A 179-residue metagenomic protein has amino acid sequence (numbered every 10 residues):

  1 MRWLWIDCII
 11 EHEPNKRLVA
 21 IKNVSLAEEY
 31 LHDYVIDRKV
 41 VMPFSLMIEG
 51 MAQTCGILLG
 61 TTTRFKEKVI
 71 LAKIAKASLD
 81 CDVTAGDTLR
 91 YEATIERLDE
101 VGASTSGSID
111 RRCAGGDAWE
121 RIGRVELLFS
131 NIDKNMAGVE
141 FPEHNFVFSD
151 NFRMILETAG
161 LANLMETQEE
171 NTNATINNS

Functional and structural regions predicted by a protein language model:
M1-M42, E170-S179: Catalytic strand-loop segment that frames the active site of acyl-thioester-processing enzymes
W3-W5, L89, A103: Hydrophobic core residues within well-ordered beta-strands of beta-rich domains
D7-I10, A75, D80, T94-E96 (+1 more regions): Conserved positions in beta-strands of structured domains
R17, I36-T63: Short, well-structured hydrophobic secondary-structure segments
K22, E92-I95: Short, hydrophobic/aromatic-enriched beta-strand segments in well-ordered soluble domains
C55-E92, R124-E126: Hydrophobic beta-strand-centered segment that forms part of the acyl-chain substrate-binding groove
T84-A85, T94-S179: HotDog/MaoC-like acyl-thioester-processing domains
